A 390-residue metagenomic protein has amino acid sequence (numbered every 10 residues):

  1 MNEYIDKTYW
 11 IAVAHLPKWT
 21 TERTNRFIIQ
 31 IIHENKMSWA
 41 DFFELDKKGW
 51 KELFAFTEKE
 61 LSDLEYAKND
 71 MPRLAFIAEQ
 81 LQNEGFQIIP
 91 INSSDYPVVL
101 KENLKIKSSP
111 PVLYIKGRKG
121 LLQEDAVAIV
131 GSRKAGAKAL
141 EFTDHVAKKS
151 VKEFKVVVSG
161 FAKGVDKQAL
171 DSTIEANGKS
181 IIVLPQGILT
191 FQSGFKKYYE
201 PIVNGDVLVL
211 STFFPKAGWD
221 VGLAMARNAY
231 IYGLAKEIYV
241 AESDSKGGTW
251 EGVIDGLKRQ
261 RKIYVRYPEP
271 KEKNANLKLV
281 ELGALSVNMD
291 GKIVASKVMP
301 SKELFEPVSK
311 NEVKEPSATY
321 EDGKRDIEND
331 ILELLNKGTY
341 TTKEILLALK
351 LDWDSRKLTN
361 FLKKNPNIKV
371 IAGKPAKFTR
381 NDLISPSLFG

Functional and structural regions predicted by a protein language model:
M1-S93: Short, small/acidic-rich helices and loops at N termini and domain boundaries of DNA replication/processing enzymes
M1-W10, P17-K18, L45, I91-G390: Glycine-biased, small-residue-rich flexible motifs in mid-sequence functional cores and linkers
